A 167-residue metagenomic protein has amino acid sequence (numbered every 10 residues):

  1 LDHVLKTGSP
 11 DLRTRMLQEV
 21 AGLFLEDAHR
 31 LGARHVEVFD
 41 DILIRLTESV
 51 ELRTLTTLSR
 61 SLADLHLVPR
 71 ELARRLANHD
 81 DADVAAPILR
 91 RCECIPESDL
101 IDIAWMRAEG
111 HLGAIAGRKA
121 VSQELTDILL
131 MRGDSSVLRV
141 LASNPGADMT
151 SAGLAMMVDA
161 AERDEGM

Functional and structural regions predicted by a protein language model:
L1-M167: Alpha-helical scaffold segments
